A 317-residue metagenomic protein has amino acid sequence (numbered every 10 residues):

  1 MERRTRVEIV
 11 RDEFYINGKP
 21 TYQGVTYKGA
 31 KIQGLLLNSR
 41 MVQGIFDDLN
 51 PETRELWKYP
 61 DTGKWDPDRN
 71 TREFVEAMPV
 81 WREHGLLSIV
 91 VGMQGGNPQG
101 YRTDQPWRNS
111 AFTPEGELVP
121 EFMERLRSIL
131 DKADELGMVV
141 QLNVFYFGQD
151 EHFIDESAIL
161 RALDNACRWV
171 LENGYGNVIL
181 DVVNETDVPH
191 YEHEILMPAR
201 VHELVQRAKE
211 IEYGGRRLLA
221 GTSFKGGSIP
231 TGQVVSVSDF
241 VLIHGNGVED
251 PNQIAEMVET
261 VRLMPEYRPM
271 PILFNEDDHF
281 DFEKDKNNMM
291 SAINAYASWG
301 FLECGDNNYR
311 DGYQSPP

Functional and structural regions predicted by a protein language model:
T5-E135: Active-site-adjacent substrate/metal-binding segments within catalytic domains of carbohydrate-active enzymes
E55-R72, W107-M123, F145-I159, V183-L196 (+2 more regions): The substrate-binding groove and active-site-proximal loops of carbohydrate-active enzymes, especially glycoside
N70, F74, V119-L126, I159-L163 (+3 more regions): Aromatic/hydrophobic pocket-lining residues that form the small-molecule binding cavity in soluble enzyme cores
P79-E83, L171, V234, A292-N294: Non-catalytic positions within long, well-ordered alpha-helices that form the structural scaffold/packing of enzyme
L87, G137-V139, S298: Residue-level detector of anion-binding/catalytic polar loops
Q94-G96, L136-F153, A162-I195, I229-P230: Active-site groove signature of glycoside hydrolases
R125, I129, A133-L136, D155-A166 (+1 more regions): Extended, well-ordered alpha-helical scaffold segments
R161-A162, N177-I179, V183-P317: Extracellular glycoside hydrolase catalytic/binding regions
